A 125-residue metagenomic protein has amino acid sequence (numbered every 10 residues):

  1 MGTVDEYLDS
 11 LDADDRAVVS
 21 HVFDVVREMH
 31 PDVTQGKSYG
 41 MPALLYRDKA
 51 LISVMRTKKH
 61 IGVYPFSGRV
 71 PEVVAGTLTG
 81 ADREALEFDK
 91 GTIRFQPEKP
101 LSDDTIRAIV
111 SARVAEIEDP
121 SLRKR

Functional and structural regions predicted by a protein language model:
M1-R125: Charge-dense, helix-prone N-terminal extensions
